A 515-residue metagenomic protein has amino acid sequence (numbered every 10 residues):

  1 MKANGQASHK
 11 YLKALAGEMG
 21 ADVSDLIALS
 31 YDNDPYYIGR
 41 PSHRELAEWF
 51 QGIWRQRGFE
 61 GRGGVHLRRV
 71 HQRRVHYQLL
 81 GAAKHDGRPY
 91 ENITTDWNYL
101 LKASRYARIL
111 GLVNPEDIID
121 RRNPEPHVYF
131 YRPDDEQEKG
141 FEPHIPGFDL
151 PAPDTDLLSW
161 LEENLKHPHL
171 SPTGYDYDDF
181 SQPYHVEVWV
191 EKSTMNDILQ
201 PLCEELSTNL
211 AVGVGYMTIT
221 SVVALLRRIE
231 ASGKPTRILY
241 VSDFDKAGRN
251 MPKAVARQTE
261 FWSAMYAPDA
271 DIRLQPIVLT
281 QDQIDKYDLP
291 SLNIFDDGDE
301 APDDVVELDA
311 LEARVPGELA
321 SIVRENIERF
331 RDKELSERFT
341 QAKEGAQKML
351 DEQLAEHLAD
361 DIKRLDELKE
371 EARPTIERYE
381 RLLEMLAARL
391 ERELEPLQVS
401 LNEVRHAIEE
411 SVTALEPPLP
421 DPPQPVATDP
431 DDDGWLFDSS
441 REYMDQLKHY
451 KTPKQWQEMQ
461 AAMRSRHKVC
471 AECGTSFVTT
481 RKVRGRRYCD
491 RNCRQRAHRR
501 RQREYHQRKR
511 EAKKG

Functional and structural regions predicted by a protein language model:
M1-T236, R249-E458: Nucleic-acid enzyme cleavage-core boundary/entry regions
D245: Catalytic metal-binding/acid-base residues of hydrolase active sites
A461-G515: BZIP DNA-binding basic region
